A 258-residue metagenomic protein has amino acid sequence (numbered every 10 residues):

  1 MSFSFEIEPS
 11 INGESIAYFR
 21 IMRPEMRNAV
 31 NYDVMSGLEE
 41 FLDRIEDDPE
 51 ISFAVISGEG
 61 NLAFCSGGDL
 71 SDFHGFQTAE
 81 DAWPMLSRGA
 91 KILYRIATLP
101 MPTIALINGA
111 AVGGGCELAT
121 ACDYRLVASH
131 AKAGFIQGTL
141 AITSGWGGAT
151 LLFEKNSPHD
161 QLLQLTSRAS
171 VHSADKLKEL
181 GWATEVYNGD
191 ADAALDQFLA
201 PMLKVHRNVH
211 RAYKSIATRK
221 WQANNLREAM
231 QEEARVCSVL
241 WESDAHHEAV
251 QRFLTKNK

Functional and structural regions predicted by a protein language model:
M1-E14, N61, A169-D175, V186 (+1 more regions): C-terminal alpha-helix plus adjacent terminal tail
M1-S57, Y94: Conserved CoA-thioester-binding segment of acyl-CoA-metabolizing enzymes
F5, R95-R207: Crotonase-fold acyl-CoA enzyme core
V34-L38, M85-R88, E233: Hydrophobic alpha-helical membrane-association signature
F41, R88-P100: Catalytic-core regions built around general acid/base machinery
E50, G58-I92, A111, A141: Glycine- (often His-adjacent) and acidic-residue-rich active-site loop that binds/positions the CoA thioester
I56, D69, L118-T120, L177 (+1 more regions): Hydrophobic/aromatic residues within transmembrane alpha-helices of multi-pass small-molecule transporters
